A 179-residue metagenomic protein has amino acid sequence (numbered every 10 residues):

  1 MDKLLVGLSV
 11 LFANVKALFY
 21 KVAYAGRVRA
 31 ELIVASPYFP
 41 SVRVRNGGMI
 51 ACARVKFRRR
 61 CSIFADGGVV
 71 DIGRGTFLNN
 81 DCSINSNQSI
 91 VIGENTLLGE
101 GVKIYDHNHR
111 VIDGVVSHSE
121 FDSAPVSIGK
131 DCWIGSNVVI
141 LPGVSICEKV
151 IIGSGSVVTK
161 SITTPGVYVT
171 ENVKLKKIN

Functional and structural regions predicted by a protein language model:
M1-Y105, G129-K130, V138-I140, E148 (+2 more regions): Domain-scale signature associated with acetyltransferase and cell-envelope carbohydrate enzymes
N108-H109: Extracellular/periplasm-exposed beta-strand and loop segments of Gram-negative cell-envelope proteins, dominated by
V116-I128: Glycine-rich NAD(P)-binding loop of Rossmann-like domains
L141-P142, I146-V157: A generic "structured core" feature
K160: Short helix N-cap motif at coil->helix boundaries in the Bergerat
V169-E171: Nucleic acid-binding interface residues in structured DNA/RNA-binding domains, emphasizing the DNA-engaging scaffolds
